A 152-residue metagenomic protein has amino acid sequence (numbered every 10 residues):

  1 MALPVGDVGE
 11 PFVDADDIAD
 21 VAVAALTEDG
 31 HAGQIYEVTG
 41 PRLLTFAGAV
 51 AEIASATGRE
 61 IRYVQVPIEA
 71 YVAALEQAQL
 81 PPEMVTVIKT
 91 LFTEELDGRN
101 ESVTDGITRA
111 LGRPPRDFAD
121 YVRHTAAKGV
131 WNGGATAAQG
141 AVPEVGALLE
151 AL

Functional and structural regions predicted by a protein language model:
M1-R62, V66-M84, T90-D97, V145-L152: Oxidoreductase cofactor-interface core, primarily capturing Rossmann-like NAD(P)-dependent enzymes
V13, L44, S102, R113-R116: Conserved active-site and cofactor/substrate-binding residues in soluble primary-metabolism enzymes
A15-V23, T104, F118-R123: Short, amphipathic alpha-helical "lid/cap" segments that border enzyme active or binding sites
Q77, P81-P82, S102-V103, G134-A138: Short alpha-helix boundary/capping motifs
N100-R109: Short helix/strand-capping connector loops at secondary-structure junctions
G106, P114-L152: Amphipathic terminal alpha-helices
